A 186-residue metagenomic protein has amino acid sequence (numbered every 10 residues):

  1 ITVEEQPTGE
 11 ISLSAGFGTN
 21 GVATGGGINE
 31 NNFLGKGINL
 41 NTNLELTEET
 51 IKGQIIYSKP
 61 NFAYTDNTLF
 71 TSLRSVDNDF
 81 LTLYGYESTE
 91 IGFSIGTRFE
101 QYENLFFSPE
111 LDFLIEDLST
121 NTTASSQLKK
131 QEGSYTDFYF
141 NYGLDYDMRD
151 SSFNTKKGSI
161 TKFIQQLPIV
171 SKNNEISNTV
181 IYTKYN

Functional and structural regions predicted by a protein language model:
T2-K162, E175: Gram-negative/organellar outer-membrane beta-barrel architecture
S159-N186: Acidic, glycine-rich loop-and-beta core segments that form the ion-binding/anion-interacting portion of active sites
